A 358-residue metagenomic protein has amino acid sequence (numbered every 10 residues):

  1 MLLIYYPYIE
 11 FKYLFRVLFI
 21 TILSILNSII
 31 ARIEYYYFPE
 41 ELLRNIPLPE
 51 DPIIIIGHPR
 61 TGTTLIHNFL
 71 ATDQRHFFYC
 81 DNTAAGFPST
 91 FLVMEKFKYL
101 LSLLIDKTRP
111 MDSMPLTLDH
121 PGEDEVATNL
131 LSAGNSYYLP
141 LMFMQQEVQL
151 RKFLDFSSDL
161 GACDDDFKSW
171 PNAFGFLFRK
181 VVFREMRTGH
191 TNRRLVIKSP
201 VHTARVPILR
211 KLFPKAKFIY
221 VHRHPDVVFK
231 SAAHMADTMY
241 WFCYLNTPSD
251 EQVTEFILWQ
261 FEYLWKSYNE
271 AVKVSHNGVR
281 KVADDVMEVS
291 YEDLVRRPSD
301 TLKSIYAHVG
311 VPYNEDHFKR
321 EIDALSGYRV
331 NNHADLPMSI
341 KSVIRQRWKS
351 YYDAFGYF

Functional and structural regions predicted by a protein language model:
M1-I33, Y37, E41, D155-P171 (+3 more regions): PAPS-dependent sulfotransferases, especially Golgi type II membrane carbohydrate sulfotransferases
R32-I55, A85-F87, M94: N-terminal signal-anchor transmembrane helix
I55-R75: Glycine-rich phosphate-binding P-loop
I56-H58, V196-P200, H222, Y291: Short His-Asn-centered micro-motif
D73-T83: Post-Walker A helix-loop "phosphate-sensing" segment adjacent to the P-loop in P-loop NTPases
A85-L195: PAPS-dependent sulfation machinery
K198-S199, I208-H234, I305: Conserved phosphate-donor/acceptor-positioning beta-strand/loop module used by diverse small-molecule
H202-V206, D226-F229, E288, V295-P298: Flexible loop/turn segments at secondary-structure boundaries
